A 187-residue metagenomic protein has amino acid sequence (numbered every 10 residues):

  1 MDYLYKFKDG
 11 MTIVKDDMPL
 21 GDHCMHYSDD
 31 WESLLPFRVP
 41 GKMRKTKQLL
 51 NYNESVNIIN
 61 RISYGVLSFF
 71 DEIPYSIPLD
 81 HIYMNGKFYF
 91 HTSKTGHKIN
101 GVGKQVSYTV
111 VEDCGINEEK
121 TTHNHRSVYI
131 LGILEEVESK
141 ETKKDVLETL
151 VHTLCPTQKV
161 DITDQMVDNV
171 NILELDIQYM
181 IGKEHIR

Functional and structural regions predicted by a protein language model:
D2-T46, G115-R187: Charged, gly/pro-rich active-site loop segments
G41-G65: Short, basic/aromatic recognition patches
N57-I58, D80-I82, K98-N100, T121-T122 (+1 more regions): Short, conserved, surface-exposed binding loops centered on an aromatic residue
N60-R61, I73-Y75, K120-T121, V167-D168: Short solvent-exposed loop/turn micro-motifs enriched in small/polar/acidic residues
R61-K94: Short beta-strand segments
Y64, S76-P78, Q105, H125 (+2 more regions): Broad gene-expression machinery/nucleic-acid interaction feature
S68, I82, H91, T109-V111 (+3 more regions): Residues in well-ordered beta-strands of folded domains
I82-I116: A short mixed-secondary-structure module that forms the rim of ligand-binding clefts
